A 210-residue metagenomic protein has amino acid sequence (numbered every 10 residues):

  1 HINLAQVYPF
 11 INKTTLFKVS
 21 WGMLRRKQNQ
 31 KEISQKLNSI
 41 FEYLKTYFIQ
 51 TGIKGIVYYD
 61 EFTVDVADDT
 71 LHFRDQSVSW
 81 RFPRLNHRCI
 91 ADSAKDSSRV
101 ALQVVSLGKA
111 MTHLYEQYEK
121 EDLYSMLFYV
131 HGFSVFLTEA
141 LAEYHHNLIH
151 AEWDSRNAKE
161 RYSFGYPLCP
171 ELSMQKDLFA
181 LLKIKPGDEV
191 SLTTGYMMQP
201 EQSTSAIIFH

Functional and structural regions predicted by a protein language model:
H1-F128, G132: Active-site loops and adjacent core secondary-structure elements that bind or stabilize anionic groups
S20-Q30, H113-Y118, L141-H146, H150 (+4 more regions): Generic detector of ordered, mature protein regions
G52-V66, N147-H210: Compositionally biased, low-complexity/repeat regions
Q103, A110-L182: C-terminal catalytic subdomain
